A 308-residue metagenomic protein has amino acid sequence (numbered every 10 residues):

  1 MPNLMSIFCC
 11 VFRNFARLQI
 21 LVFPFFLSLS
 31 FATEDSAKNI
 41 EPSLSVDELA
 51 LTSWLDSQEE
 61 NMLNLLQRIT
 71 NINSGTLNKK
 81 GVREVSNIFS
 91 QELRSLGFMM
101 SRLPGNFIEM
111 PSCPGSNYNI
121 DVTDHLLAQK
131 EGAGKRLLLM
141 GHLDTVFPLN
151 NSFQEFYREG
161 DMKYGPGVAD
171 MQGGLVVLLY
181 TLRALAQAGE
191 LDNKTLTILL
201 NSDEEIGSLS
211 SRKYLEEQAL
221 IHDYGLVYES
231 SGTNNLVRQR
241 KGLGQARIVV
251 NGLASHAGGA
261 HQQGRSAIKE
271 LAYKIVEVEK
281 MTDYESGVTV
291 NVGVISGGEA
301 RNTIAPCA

Functional and structural regions predicted by a protein language model:
M1-N14: N-terminal secretory signal peptides that target proteins for export/translocation
A16-S28: Bacterial N-terminal signal peptides
S30-A37: Boundary at the C-terminal end of the N-terminal hydrophobic targeting segment
K38-Y164, Q187: Acidic/His- and Gly-rich active-site-bordering loop/insert found across diverse amide/peptide-bond hydrolases
Q67, S90, V176-L179, R183 (+2 more regions): Predominant activation on well-ordered alpha-helical scaffold segments within soluble catalytic domains
M162-V176, H256: Glycine/serine-rich anion-binding loops at beta->alpha junctions that coordinate negatively charged ligand groups
M171-Q245, D283, T289: Acidic/histidine-rich catalytic neighborhood of metal-dependent amide-processing enzymes
R238, G258-I295, R301-I304: Acidic-enriched catalytic cores of C-N bond-cleaving enzymes acting on peptides and small amides
